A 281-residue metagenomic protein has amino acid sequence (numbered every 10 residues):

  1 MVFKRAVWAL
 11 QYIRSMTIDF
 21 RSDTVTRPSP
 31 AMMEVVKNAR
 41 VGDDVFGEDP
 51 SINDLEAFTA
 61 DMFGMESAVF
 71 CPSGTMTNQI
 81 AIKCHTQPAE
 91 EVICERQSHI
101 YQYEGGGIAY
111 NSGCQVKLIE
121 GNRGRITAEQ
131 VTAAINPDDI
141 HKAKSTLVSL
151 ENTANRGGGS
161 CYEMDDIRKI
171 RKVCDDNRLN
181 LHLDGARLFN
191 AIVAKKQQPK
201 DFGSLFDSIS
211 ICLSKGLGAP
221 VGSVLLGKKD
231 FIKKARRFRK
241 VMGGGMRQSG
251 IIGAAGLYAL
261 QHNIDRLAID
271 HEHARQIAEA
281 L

Functional and structural regions predicted by a protein language model:
M16-A39, D43-L281: Conserved PLP-enzyme active-site core in the AAT-like
